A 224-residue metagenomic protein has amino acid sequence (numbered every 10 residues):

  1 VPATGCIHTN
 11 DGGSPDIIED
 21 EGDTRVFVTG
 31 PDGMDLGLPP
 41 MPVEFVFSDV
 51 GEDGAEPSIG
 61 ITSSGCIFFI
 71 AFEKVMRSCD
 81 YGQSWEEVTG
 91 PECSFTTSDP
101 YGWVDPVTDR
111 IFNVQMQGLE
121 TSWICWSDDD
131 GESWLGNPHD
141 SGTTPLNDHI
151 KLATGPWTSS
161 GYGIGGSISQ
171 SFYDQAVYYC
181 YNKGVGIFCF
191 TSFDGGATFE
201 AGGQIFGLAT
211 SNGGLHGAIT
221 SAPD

Functional and structural regions predicted by a protein language model:
V1-A3: Bacterial N-terminal signal peptides
G13-D224: C-terminal PAP-associated
